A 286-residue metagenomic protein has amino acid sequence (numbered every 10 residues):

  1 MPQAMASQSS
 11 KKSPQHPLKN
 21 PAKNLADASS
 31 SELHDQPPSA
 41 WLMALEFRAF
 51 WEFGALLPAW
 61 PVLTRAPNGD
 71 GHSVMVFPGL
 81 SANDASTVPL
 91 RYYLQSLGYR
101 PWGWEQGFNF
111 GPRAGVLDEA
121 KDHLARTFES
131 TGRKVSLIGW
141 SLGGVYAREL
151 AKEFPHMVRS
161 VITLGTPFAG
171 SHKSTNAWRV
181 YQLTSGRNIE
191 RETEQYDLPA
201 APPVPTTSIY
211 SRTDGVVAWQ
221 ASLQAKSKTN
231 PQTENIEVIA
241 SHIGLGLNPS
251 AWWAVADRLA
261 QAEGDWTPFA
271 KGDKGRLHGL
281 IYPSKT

Functional and structural regions predicted by a protein language model:
M1-M75, T87, Y92, L97 (+2 more regions): Flexible, membrane-associating and regulatory peripheral segments of lipid-active enzymes
W41, W51, W60, W102-W104 (+5 more regions): A residue-identity detector for tryptophan
A55, V116, L247, A251: Soluble or luminal CAZymes and related metallo-dependent hydrolases
L56-A59, A125, E129, S185-G186 (+2 more regions): Generic surface-pattern signal
H72-A85, P89, Y93-V204, I209: Serine-dependent carboxylesterase/thioesterase catalytic core of lipase-like alpha/beta-hydrolase/SGNH enzymes
K152-T286: Helical cap/lid subdomain of alpha/beta-hydrolase-fold lipid enzymes that gates access to the catalytic pocket
